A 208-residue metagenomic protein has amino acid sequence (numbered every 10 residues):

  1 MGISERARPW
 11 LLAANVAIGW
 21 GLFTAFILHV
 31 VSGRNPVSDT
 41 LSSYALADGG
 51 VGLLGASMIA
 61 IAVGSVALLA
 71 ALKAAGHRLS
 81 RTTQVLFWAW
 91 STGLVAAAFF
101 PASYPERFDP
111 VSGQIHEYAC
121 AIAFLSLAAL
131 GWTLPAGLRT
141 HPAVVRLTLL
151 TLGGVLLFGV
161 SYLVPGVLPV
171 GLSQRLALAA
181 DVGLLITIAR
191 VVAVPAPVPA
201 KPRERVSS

Functional and structural regions predicted by a protein language model:
M1, V198-S208: Short, intrinsically disordered terminal tails adjacent to the first/last structured region
I3-Y44, D48-P195: Hydrophobic, aromatic-enriched alpha-helical segments typical of multi-pass transmembrane helices
